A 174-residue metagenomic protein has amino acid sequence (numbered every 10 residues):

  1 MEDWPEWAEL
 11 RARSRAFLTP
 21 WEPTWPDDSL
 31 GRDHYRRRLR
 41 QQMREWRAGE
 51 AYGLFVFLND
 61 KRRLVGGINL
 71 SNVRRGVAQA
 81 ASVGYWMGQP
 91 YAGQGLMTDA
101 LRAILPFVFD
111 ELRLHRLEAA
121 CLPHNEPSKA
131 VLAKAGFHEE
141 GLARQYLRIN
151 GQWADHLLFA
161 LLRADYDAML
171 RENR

Functional and structural regions predicted by a protein language model:
M1-E6, L10-F17, G53-R174: Acyl-donor (CoA/ACP) binding surface of acyl/acetyltransferases
T19-Q41: Conserved GNAT-fold acetyl-CoA-binding loop/helix
D27, R40-F55: A short helix-loop-beta-strand connector motif used in the catalytic cores of GNAT acetyltransferases and, in some
